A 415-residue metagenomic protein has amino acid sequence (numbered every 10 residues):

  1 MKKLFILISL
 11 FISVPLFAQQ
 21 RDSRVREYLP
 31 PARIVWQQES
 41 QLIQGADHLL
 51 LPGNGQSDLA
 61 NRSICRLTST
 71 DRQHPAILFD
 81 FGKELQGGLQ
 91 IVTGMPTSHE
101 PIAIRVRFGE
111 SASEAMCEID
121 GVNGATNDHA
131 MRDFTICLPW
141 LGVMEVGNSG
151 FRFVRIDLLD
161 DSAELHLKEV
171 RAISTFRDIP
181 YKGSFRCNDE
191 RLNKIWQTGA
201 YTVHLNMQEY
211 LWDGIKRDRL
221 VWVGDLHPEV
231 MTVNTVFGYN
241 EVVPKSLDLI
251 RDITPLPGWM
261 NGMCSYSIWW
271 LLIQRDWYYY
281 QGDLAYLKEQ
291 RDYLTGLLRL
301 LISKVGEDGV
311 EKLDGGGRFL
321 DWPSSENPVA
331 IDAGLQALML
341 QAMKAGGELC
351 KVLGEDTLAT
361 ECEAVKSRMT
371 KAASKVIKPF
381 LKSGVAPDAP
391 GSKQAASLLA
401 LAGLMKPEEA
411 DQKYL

Functional and structural regions predicted by a protein language model:
M1-Q20: Bacterial Sec-dependent N-terminal signal peptides
Q19-E209, D225, E241-V243, A285: Extracellular/oxidizing-compartment recognition motifs
L67-Q73, I253-L256, V305-E307, P379: Short, ordered beta-strand-loop transition motifs
E114, F153, S162-T198, V203-N234 (+5 more regions): Active-site acid/base region of carbohydrate-active enzymes
E409-L415: Alpha-helical repeat scaffolds
